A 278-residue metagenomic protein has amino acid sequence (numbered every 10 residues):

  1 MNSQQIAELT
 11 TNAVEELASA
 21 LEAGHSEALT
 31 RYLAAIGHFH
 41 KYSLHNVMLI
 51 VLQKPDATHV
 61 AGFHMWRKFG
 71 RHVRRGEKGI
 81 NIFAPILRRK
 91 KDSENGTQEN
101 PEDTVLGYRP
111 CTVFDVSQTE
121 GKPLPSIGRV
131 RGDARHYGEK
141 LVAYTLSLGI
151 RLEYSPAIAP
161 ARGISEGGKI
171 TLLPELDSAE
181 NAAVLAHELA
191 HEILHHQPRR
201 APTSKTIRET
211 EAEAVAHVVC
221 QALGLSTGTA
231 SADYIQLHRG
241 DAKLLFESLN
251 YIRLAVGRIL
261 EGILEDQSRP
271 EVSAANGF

Functional and structural regions predicted by a protein language model:
M1-F278: N-terminal accessory/interface modules of nucleic-acid-binding and processing proteins
